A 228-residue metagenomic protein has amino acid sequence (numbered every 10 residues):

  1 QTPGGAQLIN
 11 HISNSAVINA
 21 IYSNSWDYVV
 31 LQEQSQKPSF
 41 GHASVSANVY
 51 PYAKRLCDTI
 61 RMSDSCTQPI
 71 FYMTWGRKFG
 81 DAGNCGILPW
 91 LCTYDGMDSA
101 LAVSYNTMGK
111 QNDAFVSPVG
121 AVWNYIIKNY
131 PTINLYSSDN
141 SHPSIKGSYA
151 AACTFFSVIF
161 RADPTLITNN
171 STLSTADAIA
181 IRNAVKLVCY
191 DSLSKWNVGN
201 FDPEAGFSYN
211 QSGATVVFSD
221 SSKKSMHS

Functional and structural regions predicted by a protein language model:
Q1, S144, S221: Ser/Thr-glycine-rich phosphate-binding loops at phosphate-binding pockets of nucleotides, nucleotide cofactors
Q1-Y28: N-terminal carbohydrate-binding/catalytic regions of secreted carbohydrate-active enzymes
I9, I18, A102, N106 (+2 more regions): Generic detector of well-ordered alpha-helical segments enriched in charged/polar residues, highlighting helical
I18-S141, I145: Alpha-helical cap/lid subdomain in secreted, periplasmic, or secretory-pathway luminal O-acyl-processing enzymes
S65, I179-N183, L187, V216-V217 (+1 more regions): Extracytoplasmic low-complexity repetitive segments enriched in small/polar residues
Q111, A150-T154, K224: Charged/polar positions on well-ordered alpha helices
L135, H142, K146, A152-E204: Conserved catalytic region of serine esterases and O-acyltransferases that act on ester linkages in lipids
G199-S228: Extracellular/lumenal mature domains of secreted and surface-exposed proteins
